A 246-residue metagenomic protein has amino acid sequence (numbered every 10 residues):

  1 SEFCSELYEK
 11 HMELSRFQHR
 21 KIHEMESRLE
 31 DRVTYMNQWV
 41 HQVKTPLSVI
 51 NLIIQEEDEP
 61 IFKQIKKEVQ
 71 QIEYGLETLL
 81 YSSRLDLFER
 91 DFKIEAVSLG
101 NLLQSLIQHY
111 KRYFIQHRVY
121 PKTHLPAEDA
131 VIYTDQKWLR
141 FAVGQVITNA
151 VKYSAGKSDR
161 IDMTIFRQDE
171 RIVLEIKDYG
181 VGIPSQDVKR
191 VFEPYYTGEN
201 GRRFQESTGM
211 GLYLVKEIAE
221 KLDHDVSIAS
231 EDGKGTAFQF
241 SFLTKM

Functional and structural regions predicted by a protein language model:
Y120-A130: Conserved catalytic submotifs in the C-terminal HATPase_c
A150-V151: Short helix-loop "hinge" at the ATP-lid/N-box region of the Bergerat-fold HATPase_c
S158-E170: Short beta-strand/loop element within the Bergerat-fold HATPase_c
D178: Acidic ATP/Mg2+-coordinating residue in the GHKL
I183-Y195: Short conserved segment of the HATPase_c
K234-F238: Glycine-rich GHKL/ HATPase_c ATP-binding element in histidine kinases
